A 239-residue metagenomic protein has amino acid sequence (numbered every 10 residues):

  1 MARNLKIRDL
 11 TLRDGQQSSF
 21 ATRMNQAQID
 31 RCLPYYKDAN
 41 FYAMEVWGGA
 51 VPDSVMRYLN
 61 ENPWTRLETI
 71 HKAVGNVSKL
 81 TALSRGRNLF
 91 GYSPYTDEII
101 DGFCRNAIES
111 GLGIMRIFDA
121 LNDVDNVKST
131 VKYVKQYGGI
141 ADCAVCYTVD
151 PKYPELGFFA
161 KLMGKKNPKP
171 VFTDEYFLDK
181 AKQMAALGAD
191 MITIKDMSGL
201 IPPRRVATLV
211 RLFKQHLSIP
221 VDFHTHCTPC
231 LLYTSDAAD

Functional and structural regions predicted by a protein language model:
M1-D14, S19: N-terminal amphipathic alpha-helix/helix-capping segment at the start of soluble metabolic enzymes
I7-L10, M44-V46, S78-S84, M115 (+3 more regions): Hydrophobic faces of well-ordered beta-strands that scaffold small-molecule active sites in alpha/beta enzyme cores
R31-W47, E109-L112: Catalytic domains of carbohydrate-active enzymes, especially glycoside hydrolases
G48-K128, V145-L178: Active-site beta->alpha loop and helix N-cap motifs at the rims of alpha/beta catalytic domains
L67-G75, K128-G138, V210-Q215: Surface-exposed amphipathic alpha-helices with a cationic face
I108-M115, G188-T193, Q215-V221: Short, surface-exposed connector motifs at secondary-structure boundaries
P151-P170, E175-L187, M191-T193, M197-H216 (+1 more regions): Catalytic core of soluble alpha/beta enzymes
Y233-D239: Conserved small/polar residues in nucleotide/adenosyl-binding loops
